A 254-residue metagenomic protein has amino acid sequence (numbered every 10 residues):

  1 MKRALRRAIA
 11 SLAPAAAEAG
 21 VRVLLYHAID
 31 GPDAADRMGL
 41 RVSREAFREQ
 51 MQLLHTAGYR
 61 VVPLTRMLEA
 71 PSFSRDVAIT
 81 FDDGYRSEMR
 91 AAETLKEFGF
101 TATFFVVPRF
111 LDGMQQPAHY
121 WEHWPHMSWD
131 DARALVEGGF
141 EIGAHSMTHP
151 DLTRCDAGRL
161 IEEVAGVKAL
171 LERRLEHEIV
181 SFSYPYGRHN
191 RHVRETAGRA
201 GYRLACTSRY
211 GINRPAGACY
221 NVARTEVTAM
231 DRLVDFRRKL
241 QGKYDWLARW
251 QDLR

Functional and structural regions predicted by a protein language model:
M1-T80, Y85-E88, R154-R254: C-terminal active-site subregion of NodB/CE4 polysaccharide deacetylases
R7-A10, M89-R90, A118-E137, Y210: Alpha-helical scaffolding within the catalytic cores of extracellular/periplasmic polymer-degrading hydrolases
A16, H55-T56, E93-F100, P125-A144 (+1 more regions): Acidic (Asp/Glu)-rich catalytic clusters
L25-I29, V107-R109, H145-M147: Short loop/turn segments at strand-loop or loop-helix junctions that form parts of catalytic or ligand-binding pockets
F81, Y85-F100, L111: Acidic/aromatic-lined carbohydrate-recognition and catalytic surfaces of CAZymes acting on diverse glycans
F100-E122: A short, conserved beta-to-alpha structural element at the edge of catalytic cores that scaffolds binding
F110, M127-E162: Histidine/lysine/aspartate-rich catalytic loop segments that bind and position anionic ligands
